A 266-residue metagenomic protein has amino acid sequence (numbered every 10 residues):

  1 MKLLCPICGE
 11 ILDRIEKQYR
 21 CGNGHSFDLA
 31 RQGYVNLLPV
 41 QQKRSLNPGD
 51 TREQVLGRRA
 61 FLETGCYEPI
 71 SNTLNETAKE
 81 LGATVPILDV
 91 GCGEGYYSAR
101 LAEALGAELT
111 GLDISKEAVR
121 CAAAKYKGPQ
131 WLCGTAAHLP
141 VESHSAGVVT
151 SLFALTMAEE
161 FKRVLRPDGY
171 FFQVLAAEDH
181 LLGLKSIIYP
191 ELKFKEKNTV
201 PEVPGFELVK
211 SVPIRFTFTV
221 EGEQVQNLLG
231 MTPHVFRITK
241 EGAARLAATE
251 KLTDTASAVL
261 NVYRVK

Functional and structural regions predicted by a protein language model:
M1-N47: N-terminal auxiliary segments of SAM/dcSAM-dependent transferases
T84-G93: Conserved class I S-adenosyl-L-methionine
E94-L105: Conserved SAM-binding loop of SAM-dependent methyltransferases across substrates and taxa, primarily the Class I
S115-E117: Conserved SAM/SAH-binding beta-strand->alpha-helix loop
K127-L139: Conserved SAM-binding strand-loop segment of SAM-dependent methyltransferases
A137-V148: A short acidic, Gly/Pro-enriched loop at the edge of an enzyme's catalytic core that lines a small-molecule cofactor
D168-E178: Conserved beta-strand signature within the Rossmann-like core of class I S-adenosyl-L-methionine
I214-K266: Conserved Class I S-adenosyl-L-methionine
